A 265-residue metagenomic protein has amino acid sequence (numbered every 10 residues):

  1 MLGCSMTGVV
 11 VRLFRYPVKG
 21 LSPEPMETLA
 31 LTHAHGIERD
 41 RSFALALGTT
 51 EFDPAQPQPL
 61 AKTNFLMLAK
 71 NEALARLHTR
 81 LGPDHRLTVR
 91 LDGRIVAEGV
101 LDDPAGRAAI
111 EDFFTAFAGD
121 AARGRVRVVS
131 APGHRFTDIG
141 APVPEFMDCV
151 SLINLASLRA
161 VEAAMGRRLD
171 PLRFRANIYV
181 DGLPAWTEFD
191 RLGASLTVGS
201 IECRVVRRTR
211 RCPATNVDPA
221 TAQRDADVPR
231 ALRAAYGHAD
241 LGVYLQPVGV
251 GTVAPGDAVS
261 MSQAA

Functional and structural regions predicted by a protein language model:
M1-A265: Metal-cofactor-dependent catalytic cores
